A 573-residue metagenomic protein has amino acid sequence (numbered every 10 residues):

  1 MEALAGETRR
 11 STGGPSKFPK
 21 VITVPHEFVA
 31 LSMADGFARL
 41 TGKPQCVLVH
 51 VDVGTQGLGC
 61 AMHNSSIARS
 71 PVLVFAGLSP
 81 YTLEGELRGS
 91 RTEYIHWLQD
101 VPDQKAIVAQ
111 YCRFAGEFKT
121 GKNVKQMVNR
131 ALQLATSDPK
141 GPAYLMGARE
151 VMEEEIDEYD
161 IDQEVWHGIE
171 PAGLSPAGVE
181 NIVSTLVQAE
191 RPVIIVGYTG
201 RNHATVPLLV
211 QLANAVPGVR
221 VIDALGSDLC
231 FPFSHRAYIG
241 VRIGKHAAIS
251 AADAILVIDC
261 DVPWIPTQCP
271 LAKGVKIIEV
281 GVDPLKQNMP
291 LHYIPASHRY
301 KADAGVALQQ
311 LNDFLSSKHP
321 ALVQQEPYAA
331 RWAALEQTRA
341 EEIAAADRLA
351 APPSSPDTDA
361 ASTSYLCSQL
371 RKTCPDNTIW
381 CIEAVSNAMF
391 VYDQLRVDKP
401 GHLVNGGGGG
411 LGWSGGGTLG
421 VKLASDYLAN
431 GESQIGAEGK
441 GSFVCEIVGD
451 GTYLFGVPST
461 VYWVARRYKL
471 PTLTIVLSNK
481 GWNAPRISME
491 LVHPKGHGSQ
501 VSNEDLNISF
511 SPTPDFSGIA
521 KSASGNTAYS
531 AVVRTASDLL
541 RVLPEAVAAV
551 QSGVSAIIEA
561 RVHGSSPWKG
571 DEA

Functional and structural regions predicted by a protein language model:
M1-A5, S11-T12, A333-A437: Active-site diphosphate/adenylate-binding microenvironment
M1-K318, V323, D376, G441-F443 (+1 more regions): N-terminal alpha/beta PP-like core and its mobile active-site loop of ThDP/TPP-dependent enzymes
R10-P15, L83-Q99, I249-A251, K301 (+2 more regions): Thiamine diphosphate
V21-S32, V47-G54, K119-T120, G226 (+5 more regions): Active-site nucleophile and cofactor-binding loops and adjacent substrate-binding regions of central metabolic enzymes
K119-K122, Y159, S184, G274-A384 (+2 more regions): Phosphate/pyrophosphate-binding active-site segments
A131-L132, E180-V183, L208-L209, I243-K245 (+9 more regions): Generic recognition of flexible, low-complexity loop/linker segments
M146-V151, V385-A388, R561-H563: A glycine-rich phosphate-binding loop feature that marks nucleotide/adenosyl-phosphate handling sites
V193-G197, I379-E383, D450: Short hydrophobic beta-strand segments
